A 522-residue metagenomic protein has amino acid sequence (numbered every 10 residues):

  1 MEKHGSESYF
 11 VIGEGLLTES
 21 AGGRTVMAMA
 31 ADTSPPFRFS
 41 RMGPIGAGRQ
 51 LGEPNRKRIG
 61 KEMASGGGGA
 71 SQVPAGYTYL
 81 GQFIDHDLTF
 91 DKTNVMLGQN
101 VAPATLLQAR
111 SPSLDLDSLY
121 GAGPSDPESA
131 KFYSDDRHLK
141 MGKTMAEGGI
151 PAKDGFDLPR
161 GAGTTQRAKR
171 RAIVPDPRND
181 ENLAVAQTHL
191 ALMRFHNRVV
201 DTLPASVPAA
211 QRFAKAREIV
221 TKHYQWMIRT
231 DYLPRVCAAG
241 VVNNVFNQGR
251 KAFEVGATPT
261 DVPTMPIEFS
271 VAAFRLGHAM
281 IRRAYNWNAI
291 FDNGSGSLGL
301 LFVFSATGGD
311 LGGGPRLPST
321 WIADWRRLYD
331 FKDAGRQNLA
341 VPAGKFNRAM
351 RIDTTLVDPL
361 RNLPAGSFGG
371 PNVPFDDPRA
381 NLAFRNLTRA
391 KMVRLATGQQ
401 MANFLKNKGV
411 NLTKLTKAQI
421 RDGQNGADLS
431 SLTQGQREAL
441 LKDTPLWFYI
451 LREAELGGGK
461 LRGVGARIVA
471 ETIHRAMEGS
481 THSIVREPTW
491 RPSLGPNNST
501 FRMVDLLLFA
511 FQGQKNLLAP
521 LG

Functional and structural regions predicted by a protein language model:
M1-R178, N182-L183, D201-G522: Terminal regions of secretory-pathway proteins
M193-T202: Active-site nucleophile-adjacent alpha helix/oxyanion-hole segment immediately C-terminal to the catalytic cysteine
